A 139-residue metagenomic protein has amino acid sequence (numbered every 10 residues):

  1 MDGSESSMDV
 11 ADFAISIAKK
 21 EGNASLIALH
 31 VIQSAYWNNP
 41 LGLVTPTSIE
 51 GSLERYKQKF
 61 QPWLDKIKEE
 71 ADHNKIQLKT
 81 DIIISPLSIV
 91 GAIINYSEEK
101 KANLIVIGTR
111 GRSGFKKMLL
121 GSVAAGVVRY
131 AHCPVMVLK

Functional and structural regions predicted by a protein language model:
M1-T47, E70-N74: Small/aliphatic-rich secondary-structure junction motif
I27, K79-I83, M136: General small-molecule cofactor/ligand-binding pocket signal
T47-P62: A short acidic, glycine-rich active-site loop that binds or catalyzes chemistry on phosphate/adenosine moieties
E69-I105: Structural beta-alpha unit
L104-G126: Glycine-rich, Arg-bearing micro-motifs that act as flexible, cationic patches
C133-K139: Short, flexible loop segments at boundaries between secondary-structure elements
